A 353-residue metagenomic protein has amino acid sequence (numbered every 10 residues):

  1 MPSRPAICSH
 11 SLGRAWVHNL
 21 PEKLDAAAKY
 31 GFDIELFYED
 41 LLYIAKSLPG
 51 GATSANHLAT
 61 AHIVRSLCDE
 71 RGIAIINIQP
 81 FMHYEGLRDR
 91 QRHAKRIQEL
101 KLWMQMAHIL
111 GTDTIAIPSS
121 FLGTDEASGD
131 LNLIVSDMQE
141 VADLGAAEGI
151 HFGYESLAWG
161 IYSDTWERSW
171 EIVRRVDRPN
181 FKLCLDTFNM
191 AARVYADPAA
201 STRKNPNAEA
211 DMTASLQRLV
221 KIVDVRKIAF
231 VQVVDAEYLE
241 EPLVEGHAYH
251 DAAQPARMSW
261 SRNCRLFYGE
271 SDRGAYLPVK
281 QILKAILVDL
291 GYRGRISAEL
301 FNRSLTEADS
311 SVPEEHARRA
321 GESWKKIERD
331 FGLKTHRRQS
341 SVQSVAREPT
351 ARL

Functional and structural regions predicted by a protein language model:
M1-N19: Boundary/entry segment of secreted carbohydrate-active catalytic domains
S3-S9, F32-L36, I75-P80, I115-I117 (+4 more regions): Hydrophobic faces of well-ordered beta-strands that scaffold small-molecule active sites in alpha/beta enzyme cores
C8-L12, F37-L41, P80-H83, S120-L122 (+4 more regions): Active-site beta-loop-alpha junctions enriched in small/polar residues
A15-A27, R92-Q105, E209-K221, V279-I282: Short, acidic/polar
N19-L42, W103-G111: Catalytic domains of carbohydrate-active enzymes, especially glycoside hydrolases
D25, D69-E70, N77, Y84-L185 (+2 more regions): Active-site acidic/histidine proton-transfer and metal-coordination neighborhood in alpha/beta enzyme cores
I34, E140-R273, F331, S341-R352: Acidic/histidine-rich catalytic cores of soluble enzymes
E35-C68, S119-E126, S271: Glycine-rich, proline-tolerant flexible connector loops at the mouths of alpha/beta enzymes
